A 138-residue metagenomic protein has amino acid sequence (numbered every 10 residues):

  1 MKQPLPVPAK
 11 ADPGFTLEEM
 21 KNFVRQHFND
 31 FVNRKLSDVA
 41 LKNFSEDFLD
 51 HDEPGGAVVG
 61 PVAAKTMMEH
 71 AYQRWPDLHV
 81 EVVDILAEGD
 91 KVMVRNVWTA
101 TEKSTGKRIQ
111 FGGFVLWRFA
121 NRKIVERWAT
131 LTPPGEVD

Functional and structural regions predicted by a protein language model:
M1, G112-D138: Short beta-strand edge/turn micro-motifs at domain boundaries
M1-E46: Short, low-complexity N-terminal intrinsically disordered segments enriched in polar/charged residues
L17, F23, S37-G89: A solvent-exposed, acidic/Ser-Thr-rich amphipathic alpha-helical stretch
Q73-R74, A100-Q110: Short, cysteine-centered beta-strand-loop-beta hairpins and adjacent loop/turn segments enriched in charged/polar
H79-V80, R95, I109-V115, R127: Short, surface-exposed coil-to-beta transition loops
G89-W98: A short hydrophobic beta-strand element
W98-A100, F119: Hydrophobic beta-strand positions in extracellular immunoglobulin-like domains
